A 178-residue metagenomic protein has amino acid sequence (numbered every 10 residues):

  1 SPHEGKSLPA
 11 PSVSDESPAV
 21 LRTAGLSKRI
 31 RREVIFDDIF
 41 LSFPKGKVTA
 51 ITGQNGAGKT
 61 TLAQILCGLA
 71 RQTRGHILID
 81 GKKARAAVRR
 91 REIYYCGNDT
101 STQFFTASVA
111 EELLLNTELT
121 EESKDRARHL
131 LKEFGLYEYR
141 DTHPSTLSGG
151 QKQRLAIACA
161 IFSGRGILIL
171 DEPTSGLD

Functional and structural regions predicted by a protein language model:
T52-Q54: The feature captures the beta-strand-to-loop junction immediately N-terminal to the Walker
C67: Helix-to-loop junction immediately C-terminal to a conserved catalytic motif
G75-R91: Conserved ABC transporter NBD signature motif
E122-Y139, I161: Conserved ABC ATPase "signature" region
H143-L147, Q151: Conserved ABC ATPase signature
I157: Hydrophobic anchor residue at the start of the ABC signature
F162-G166: A short, proline-enriched helix->beta-strand linker immediately N-terminal to the Walker B motif in ABC-type P-loop
L168-E172: Catalytic Walker B motif of ABC-type/P-loop ATPase nucleotide-binding domains
